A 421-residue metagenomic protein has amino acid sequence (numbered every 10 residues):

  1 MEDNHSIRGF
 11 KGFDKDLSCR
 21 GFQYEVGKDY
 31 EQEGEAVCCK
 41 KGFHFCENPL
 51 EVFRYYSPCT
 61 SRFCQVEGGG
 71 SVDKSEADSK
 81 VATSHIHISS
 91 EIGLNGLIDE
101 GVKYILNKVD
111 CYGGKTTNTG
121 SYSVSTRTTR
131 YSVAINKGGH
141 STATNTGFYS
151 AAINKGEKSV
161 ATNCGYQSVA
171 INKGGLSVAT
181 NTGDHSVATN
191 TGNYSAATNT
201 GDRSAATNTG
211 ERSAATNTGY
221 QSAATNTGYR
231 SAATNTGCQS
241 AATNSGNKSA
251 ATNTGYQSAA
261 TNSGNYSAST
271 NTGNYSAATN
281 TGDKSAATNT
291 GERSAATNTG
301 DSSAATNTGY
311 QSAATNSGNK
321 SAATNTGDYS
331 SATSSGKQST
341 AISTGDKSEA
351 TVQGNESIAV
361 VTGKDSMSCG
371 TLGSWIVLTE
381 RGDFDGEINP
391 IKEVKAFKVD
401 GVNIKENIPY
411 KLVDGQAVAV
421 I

Functional and structural regions predicted by a protein language model:
M1-I421: Short, glycine-biased loop/turn motifs at secondary-structure junctions and in low-complexity Ser/Thr/Pro-rich termini
